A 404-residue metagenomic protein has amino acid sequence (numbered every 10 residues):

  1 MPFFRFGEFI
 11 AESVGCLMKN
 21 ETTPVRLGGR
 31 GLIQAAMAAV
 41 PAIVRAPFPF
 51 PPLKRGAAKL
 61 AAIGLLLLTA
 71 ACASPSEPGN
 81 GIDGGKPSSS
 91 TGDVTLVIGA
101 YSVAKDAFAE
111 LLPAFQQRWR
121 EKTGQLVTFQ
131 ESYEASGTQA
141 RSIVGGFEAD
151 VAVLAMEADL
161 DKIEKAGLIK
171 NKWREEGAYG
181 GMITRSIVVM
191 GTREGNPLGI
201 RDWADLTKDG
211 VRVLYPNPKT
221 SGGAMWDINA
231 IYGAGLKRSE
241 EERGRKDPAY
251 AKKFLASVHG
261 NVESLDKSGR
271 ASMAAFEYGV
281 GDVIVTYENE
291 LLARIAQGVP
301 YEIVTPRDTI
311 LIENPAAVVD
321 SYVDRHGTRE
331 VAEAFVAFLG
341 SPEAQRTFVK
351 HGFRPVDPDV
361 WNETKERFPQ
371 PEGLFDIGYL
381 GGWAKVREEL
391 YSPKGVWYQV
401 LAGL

Functional and structural regions predicted by a protein language model:
M1, K19-D93: Short, low-complexity disordered leader/linker segments with a strong preference for bacterial N-terminal type II
C72-A166, E176-G177, Y287: Early extracytoplasmic/lumenal segment of secretory-pathway proteins
G146-A152, G210-V211, Y278-V283: Alpha-to-beta junction loops
E164-R238: A conserved helix-loop-strand patch within extracytoplasmic ligand-binding domains of the periplasmic binding
M182-S186, K252-H259, D266, Q297-R329 (+1 more regions): Periplasmic-binding protein-like
R238-R307: Ligand-binding pocket segment of bilobal, Venus flytrap-like solute-binding proteins
V323-L404: Extracellular/periplasmic juxtamembrane helices and adjacent flexible linkers that interface with membrane partners
